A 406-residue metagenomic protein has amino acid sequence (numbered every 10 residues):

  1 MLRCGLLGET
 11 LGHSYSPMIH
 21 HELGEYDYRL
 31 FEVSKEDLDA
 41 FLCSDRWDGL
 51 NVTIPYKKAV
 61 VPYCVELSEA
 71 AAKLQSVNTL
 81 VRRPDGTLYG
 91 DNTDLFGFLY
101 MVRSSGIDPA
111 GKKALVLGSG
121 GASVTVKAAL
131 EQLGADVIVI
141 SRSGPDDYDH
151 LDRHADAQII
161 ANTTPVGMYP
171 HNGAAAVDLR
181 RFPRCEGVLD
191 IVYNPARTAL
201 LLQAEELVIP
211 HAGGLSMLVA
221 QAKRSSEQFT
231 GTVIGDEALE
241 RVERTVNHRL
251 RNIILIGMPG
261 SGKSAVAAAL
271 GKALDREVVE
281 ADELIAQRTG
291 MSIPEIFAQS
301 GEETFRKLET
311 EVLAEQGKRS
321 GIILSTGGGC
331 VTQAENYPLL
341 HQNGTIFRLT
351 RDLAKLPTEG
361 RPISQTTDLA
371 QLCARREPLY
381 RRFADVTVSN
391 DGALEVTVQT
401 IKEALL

Functional and structural regions predicted by a protein language model:
L2-S105, P195-R197, L201-Q203, L207 (+1 more regions): Phosphate/diphosphate ligand-binding glycine-rich loop within oxidoreductases
G8, N92-L95, V102, G111-E131 (+1 more regions): Glycine-rich adenosine-cofactor-binding loop
D146-A212, C330-N336: Rossmann-like adenosine-cofactor binding region
V192-R251, N390: Adenosine-phosphate binding glycine-rich loop
E240-H248, A269, A273, P378-L406: NTP-dependent small-molecule kinase module
K263: Conserved lysine of the Walker
E280-P338: ATP-dependent small-molecule kinase phosphotransfer cores that center on conserved nucleotide phosphate-binding segments
Q342-L379, F383-V386: A glycine- and Lys/Arg-enriched "phosphate-lid" helix/loop adjacent to the NTP-binding pocket of small-molecule kinases
